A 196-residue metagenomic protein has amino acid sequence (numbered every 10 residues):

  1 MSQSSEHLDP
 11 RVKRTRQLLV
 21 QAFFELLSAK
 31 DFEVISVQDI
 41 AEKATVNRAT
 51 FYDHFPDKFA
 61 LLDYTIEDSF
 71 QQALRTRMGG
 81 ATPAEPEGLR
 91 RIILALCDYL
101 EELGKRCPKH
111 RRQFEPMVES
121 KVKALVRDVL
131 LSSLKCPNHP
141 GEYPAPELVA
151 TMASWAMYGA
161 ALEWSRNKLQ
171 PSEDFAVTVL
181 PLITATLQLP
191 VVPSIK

Functional and structural regions predicted by a protein language model:
M1-K30, D39-K43: Basic, helix-initiating cap at the start of DNA-binding domains
L19, F23, F55, L62 (+1 more regions): DNA major-groove recognition helix of helix-turn-helix
L26-A60: Helix-turn-helix
S36-V37, T65-L74: Short, basic, alpha-helical segments at the C-terminal edge of helix-turn-helix-like DNA-binding modules
R77-K109, E119: Hydrophobic alpha-helical connector segments
R91-L94, Q113-P140, P144-W155: Amphipathic alpha-helical packing segments from all-alpha helical-bundle domains
A124-D128, P144-R166, Q170-T186: Hydrophobic alpha-helical segments that form the core of small-molecule binding pockets and/or dimer interfaces
